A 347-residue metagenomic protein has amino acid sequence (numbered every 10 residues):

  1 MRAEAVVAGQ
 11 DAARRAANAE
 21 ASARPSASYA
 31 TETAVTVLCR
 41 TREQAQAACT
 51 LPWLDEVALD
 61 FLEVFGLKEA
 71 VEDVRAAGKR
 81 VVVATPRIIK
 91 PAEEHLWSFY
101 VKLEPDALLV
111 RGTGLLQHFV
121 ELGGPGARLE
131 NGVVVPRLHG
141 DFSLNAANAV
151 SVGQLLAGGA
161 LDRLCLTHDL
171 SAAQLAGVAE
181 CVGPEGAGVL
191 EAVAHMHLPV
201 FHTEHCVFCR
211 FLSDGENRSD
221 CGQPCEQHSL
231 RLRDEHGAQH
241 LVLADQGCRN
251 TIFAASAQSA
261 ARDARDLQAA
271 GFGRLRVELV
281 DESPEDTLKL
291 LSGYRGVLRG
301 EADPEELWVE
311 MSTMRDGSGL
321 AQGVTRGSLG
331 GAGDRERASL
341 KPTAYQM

Functional and structural regions predicted by a protein language model:
M1-G158, R163-M347: Active-site pocket-lining/capping segments in soluble small-molecule metabolic enzymes
